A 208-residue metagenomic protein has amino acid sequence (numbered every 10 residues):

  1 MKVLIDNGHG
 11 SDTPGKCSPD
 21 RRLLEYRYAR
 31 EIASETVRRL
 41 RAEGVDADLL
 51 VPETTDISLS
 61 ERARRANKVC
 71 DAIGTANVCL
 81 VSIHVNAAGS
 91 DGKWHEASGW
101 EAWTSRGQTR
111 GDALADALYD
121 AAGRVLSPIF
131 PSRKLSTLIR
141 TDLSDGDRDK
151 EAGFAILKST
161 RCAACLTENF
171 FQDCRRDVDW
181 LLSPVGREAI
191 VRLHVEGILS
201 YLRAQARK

Functional and structural regions predicted by a protein language model:
M1-V3: Extreme N-terminal starter segment of soluble prokaryotic enzymes
D6-D12: Short acidic/polar micro-motifs centered on Gly/Asp/Asn
T13-G15, R175: Short, solvent-exposed loop/turn elements at domain surfaces
G15-E31: Glycine- and acidic-residue-enriched helix-capping/strand-helix junction motifs
Y28-K208: Active-site-proximal helix/loop segments of hydrolytic enzymes
